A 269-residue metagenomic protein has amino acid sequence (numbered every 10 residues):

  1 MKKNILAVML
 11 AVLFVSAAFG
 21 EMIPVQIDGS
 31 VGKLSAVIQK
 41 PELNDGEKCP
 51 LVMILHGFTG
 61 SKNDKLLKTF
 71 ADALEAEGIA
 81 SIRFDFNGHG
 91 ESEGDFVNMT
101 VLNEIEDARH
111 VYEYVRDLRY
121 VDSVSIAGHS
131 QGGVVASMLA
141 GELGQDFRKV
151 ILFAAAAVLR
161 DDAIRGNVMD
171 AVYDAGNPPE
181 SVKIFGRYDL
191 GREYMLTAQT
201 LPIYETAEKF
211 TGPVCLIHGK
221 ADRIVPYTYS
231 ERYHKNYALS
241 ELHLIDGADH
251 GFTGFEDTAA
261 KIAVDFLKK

Functional and structural regions predicted by a protein language model:
G20-D45: N-terminal cap/lid segment of alpha/beta-hydrolase-fold proteins
T59-A71, F86: The serine-hydrolase catalytic nucleophile loop
A71-E93: Conserved alpha/beta-hydrolase
N98-L118: Alpha/beta-hydrolase active-site loop
R119-S130: Alpha/beta-hydrolase fold nucleophile elbow
E142-R192: Hydrolase active-site cap/lid region
F210, L216-H218, D222: Short beta-strand/loop motif that positions the catalytic acidic residue of the alpha/beta-hydrolase fold
A248-A259: Catalytic histidine-centered segment of alpha/beta-hydrolase-like enzymes
